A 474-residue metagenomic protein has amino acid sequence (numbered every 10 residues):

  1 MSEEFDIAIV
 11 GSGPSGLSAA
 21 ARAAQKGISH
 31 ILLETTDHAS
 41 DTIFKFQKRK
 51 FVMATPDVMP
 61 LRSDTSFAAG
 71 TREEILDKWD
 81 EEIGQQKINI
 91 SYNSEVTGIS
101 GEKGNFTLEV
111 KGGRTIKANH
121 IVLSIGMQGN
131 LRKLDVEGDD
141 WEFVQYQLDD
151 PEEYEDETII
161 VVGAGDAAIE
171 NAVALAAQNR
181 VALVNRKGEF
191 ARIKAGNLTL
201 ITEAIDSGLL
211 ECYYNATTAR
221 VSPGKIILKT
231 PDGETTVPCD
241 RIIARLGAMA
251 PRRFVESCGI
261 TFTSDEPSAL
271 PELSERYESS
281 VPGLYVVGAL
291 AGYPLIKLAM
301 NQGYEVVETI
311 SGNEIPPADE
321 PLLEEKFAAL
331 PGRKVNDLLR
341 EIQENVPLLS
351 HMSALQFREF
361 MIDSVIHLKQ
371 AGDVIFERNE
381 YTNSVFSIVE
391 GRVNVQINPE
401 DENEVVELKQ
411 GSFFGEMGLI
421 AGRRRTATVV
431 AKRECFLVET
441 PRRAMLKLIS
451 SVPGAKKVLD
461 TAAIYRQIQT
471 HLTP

Functional and structural regions predicted by a protein language model:
M1-F5, I9-T35, Q147-A191, F254 (+1 more regions): Rossmann-like dinucleotide/flavin-binding elements
M1-V10, Q25, H38, K45 (+6 more regions): FAD-binding core/adjacent interface of flavoenzyme oxidoreductases
E3, G312-E341: Active-site-proximal substrate-binding core of FAD-dependent oxidoreductases
E3-F5, S12-I88, I169-G196, F262-S268 (+1 more regions): Beta1-alpha1 glycine-rich phosphate/pyrophosphate-binding loop at the start of Rossmann-like nucleotide-binding domains
K50, L76-D77, I83-V110, T115-K117 (+6 more regions): A Rossmann-like FAD-binding core segment of flavoenzymes
L330, L338-I342, S353, F357 (+2 more regions): A small-molecule sensor/coupling module
Q343-Q410, E416, A427, L472-T473: Regulatory nucleotide-sensing modules
I420-R443: Ligand-binding loop in jelly-roll beta-barrel domains
